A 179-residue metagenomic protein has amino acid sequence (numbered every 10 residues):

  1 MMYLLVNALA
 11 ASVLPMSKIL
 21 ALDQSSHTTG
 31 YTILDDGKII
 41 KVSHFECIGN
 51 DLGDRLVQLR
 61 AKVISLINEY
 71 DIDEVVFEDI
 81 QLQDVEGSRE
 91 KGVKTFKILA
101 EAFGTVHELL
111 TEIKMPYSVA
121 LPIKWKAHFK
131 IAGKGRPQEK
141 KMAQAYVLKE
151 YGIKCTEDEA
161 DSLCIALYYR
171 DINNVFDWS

Functional and structural regions predicted by a protein language model:
M2-S179: Phosphate- and other anionic-substrate recognition elements at nucleic-acid/protein interfaces
